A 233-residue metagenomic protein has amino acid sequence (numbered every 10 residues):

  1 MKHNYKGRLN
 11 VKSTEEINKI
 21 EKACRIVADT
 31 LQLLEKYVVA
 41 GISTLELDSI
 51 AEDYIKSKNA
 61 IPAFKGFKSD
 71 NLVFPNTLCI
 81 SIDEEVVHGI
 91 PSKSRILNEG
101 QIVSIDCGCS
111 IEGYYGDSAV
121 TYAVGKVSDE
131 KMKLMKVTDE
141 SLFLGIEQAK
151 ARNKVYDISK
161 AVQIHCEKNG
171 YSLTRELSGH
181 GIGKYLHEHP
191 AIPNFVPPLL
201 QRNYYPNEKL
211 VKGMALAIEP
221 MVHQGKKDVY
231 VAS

Functional and structural regions predicted by a protein language model:
M1-S233: Active-site neighborhoods and metal-handling regions in enzymes and metal-associated proteins
